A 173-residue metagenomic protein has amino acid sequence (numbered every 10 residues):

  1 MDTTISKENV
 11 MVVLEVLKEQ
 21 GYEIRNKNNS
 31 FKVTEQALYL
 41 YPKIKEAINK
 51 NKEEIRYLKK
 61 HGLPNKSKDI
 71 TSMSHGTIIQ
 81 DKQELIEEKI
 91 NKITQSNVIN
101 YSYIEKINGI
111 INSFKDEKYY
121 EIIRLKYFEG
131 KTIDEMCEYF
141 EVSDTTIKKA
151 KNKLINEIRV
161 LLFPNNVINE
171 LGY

Functional and structural regions predicted by a protein language model:
M1-I110, V160-Y173: N-terminal interaction/assembly modules
Y103-K106, E117-Y119, A150: N-terminal positioning helix adjacent to the helix-turn-helix/winged-helix DNA-binding module
K115-E129: Short amphipathic alpha helix immediately N-terminal
E135-F140: Short alpha-helical "recognition helix" segments of helix-turn-helix
I147-L161: DNA major-groove recognition helices of helix-turn-helix
